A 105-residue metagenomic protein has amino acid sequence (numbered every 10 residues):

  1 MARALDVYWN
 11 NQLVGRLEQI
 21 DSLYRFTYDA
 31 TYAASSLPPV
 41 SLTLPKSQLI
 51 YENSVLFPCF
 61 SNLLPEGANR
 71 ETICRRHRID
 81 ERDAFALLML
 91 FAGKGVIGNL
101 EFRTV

Functional and structural regions predicted by a protein language model:
M1-V105: Phosphate/dinucleotide-binding and metal-coordinating scaffold of catalytic cores in nucleotide-dependent enzymes
